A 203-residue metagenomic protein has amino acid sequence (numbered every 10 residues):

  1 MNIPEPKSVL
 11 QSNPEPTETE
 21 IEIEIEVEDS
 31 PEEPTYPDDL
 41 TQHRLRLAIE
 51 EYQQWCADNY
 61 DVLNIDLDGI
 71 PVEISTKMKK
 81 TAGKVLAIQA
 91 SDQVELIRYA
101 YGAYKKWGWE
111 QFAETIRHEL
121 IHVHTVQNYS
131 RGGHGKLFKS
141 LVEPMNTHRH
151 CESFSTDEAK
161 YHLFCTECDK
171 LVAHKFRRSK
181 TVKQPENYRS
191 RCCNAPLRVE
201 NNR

Functional and structural regions predicted by a protein language model:
M1-E114, V123-R203: Active-site-proximal or metal-binding-adjacent scaffold patches in catalytic folds
R117: Acidic (E/D-rich), amphipathic helical modules within compact regulatory domains
